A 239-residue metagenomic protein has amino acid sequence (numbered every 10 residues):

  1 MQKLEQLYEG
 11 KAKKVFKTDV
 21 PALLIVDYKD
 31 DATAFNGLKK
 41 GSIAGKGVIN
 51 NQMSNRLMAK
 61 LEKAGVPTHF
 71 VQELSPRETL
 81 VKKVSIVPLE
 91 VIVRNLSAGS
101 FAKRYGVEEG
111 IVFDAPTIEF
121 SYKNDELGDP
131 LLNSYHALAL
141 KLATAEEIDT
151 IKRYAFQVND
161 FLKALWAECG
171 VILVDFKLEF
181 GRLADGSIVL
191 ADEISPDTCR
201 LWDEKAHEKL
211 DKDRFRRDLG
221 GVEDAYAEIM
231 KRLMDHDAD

Functional and structural regions predicted by a protein language model:
Q2-S121, L233, D237: Active-site loop/lid in soluble adenylation, ligation, and acyl-transfer enzymes
L24-Y28, N124-Y135: Short coil-to-beta-strand
L38-V48, L131-Y154: Short histidine-centered catalytic/ligand-binding loop motif
Q72-R77, W166-R182: A short glycine-rich, hydrophobically flanked beta-strand micro-motif that places a catalytic Asp/Glu for divalent metal
V93, L173-D192: Conserved metal-phosphate-binding beta-hairpin within the catalytic cores of diverse ATP-dependent phosphoryl-transfer
I111-G128, N159-I172, S195-R200: Phosphate-binding core of ATP-grasp and ATP-grasp-like enzymes
L142-V174: A long amphipathic alpha-helix within ATP-dependent nucleotide-binding catalytic cores
I194-D239: C-terminal helix-cap and adjacent tail motif
